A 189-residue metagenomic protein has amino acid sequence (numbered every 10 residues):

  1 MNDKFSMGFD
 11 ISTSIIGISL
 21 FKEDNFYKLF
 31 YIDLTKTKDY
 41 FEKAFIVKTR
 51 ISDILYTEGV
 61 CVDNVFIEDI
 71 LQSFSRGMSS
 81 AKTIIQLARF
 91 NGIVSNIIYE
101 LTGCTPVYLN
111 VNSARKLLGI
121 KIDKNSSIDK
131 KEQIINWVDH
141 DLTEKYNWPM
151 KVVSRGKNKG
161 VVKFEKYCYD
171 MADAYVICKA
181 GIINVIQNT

Functional and structural regions predicted by a protein language model:
M1-T189: Phosphate- and other anionic-substrate recognition elements at nucleic-acid/protein interfaces
